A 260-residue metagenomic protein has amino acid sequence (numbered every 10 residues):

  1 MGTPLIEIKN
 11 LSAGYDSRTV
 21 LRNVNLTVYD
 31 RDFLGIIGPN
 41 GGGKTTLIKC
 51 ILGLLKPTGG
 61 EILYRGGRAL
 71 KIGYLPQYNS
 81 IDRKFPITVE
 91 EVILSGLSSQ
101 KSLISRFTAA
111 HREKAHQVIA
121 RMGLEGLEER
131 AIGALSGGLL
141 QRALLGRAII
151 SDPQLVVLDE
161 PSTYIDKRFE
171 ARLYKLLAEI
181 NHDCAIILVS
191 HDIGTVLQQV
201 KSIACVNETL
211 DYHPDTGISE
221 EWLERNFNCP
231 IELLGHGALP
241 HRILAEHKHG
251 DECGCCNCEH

Functional and structural regions predicted by a protein language model:
L52: Helix-to-loop junction immediately C-terminal to a conserved catalytic motif
P57-I72: Conserved ABC transporter NBD signature motif
L94, A109-L127: Conserved ABC ATPase "signature" region
A131-L135, L139: Conserved ABC ATPase signature
V156-E160: Catalytic Walker B motif of ABC-type/P-loop ATPase nucleotide-binding domains
I218-H260: ABC ATPase nucleotide-binding domains
